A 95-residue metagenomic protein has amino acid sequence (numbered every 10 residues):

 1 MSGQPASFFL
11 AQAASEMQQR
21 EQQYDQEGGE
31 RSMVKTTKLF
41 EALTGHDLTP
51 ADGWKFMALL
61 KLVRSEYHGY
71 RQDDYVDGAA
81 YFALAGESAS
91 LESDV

Functional and structural regions predicted by a protein language model:
M1-V95: Intrinsically disordered, low-complexity regulatory regions that flank transcription factor DNA-binding cores
